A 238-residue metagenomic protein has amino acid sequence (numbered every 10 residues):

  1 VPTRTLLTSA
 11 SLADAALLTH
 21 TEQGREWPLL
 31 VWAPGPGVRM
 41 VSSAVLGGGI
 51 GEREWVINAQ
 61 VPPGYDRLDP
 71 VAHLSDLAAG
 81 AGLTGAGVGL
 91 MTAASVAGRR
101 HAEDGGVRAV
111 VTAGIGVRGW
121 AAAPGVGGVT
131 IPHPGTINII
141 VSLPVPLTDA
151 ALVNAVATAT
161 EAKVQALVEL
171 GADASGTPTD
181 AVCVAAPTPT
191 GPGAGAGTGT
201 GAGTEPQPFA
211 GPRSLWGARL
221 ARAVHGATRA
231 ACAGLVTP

Functional and structural regions predicted by a protein language model:
V1-P238: Alpha/propeptide regions of enzymes that mature by internal proteolysis
